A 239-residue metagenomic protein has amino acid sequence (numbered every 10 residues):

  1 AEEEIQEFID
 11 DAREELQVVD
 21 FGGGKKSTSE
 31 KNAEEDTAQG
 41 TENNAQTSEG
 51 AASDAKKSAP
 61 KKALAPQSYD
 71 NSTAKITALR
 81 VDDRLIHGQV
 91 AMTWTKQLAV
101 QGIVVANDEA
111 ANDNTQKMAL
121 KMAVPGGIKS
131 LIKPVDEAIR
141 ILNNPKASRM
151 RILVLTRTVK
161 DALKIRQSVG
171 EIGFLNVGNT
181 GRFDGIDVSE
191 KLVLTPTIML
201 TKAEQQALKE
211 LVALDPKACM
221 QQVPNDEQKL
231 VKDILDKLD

Functional and structural regions predicted by a protein language model:
A1-S53, K57: Intrinsically disordered, low-complexity mixed-charge segments
V18-V19, S130, A218: Hydrophobic beta-strand scaffold residues
K25, R182, I186-D239: Glycine-rich, aromatic-bearing surface loops/beta-hairpins
E49-A52, S68, S72, I76-A78 (+7 more regions): N-terminal intrinsically disordered, cationic/polar leader segments that include organellar targeting peptides
L64-N71, L79-A147, I152, T156-V159 (+2 more regions): Conserved mixed alpha/beta catalytic, RNA-binding, or beta-rich assembly cores of soluble enzyme, regulatory
W94-Q97, A119-V124, S168-I172, K191-L192 (+1 more regions): Short, solvent-exposed amphipathic alpha-helical segments in soluble enzyme and RNA/protein-processing domains
S148-R151, R157-K209: Long, charge-patterned amphipathic alpha-helical coiled-coil/hairpin "stalk" segments used as oligomerization
